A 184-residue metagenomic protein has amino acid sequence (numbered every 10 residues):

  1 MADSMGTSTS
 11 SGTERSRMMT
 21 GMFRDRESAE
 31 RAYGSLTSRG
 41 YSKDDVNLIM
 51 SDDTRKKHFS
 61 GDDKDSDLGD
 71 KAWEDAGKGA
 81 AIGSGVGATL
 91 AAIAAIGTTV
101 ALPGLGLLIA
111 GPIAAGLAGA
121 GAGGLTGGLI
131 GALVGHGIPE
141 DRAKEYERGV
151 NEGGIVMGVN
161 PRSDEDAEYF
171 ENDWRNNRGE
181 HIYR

Functional and structural regions predicted by a protein language model:
A2-D70, A120-R184: Cytosol/matrix-facing juxtamembrane amphipathic, basic-hydrophobic segments adjacent to a transmembrane helix
K71-E145: Small-residue-rich hydrophobic membrane-insertion segments
